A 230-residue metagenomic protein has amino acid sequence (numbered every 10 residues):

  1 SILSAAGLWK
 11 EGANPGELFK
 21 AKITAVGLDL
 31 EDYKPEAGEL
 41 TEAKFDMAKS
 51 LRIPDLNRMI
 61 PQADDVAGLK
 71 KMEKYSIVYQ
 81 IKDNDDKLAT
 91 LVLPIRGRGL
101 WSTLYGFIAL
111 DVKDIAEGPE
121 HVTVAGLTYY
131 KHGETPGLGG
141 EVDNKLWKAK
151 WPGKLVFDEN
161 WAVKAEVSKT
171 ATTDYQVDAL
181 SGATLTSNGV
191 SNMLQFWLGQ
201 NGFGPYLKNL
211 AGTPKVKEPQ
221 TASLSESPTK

Functional and structural regions predicted by a protein language model:
S1-K230: Flexible, solvent-exposed loop/hinge segments and secondary-structure transition points
